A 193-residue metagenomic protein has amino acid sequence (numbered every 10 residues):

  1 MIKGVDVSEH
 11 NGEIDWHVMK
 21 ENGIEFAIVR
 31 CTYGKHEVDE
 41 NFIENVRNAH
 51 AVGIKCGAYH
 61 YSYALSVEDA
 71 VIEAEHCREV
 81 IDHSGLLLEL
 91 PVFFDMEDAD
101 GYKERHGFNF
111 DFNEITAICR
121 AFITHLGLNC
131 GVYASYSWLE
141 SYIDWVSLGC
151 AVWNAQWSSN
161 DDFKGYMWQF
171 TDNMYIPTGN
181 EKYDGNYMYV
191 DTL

Functional and structural regions predicted by a protein language model:
M1-C119, L128: Substrate-binding cleft of extracellular glycoside hydrolase catalytic domains
M1-N11, H17-E21, D144-L193: Functionally critical loop-and-helix segments that line ligand-binding/catalytic clefts of soluble enzyme domains
K35-H36, L65, L139, D161 (+1 more regions): Flexible, glycine-rich phosphate/dinucleotide-binding loops and adjacent beta-alpha linkers at cofactor/substrate
H60, A134, Q156: Short beta-strand/turn micro-motifs composed of small residues that flank or help shape donor/cofactor-binding pockets
D69-I72, W138-S147: Glycine-rich, charge-decorated loop segments at or immediately adjacent to ligand/cofactor-binding or catalytic sites
D100-K103, L139-Y142, D162: Short catalytic/ligand-binding loop motif for oxyanion handling, primarily in non-cytosolic enzymes, centered on
G127-S141: Aromatic-lined carbohydrate-recognition surfaces of secreted/lumenal glycan-active proteins
